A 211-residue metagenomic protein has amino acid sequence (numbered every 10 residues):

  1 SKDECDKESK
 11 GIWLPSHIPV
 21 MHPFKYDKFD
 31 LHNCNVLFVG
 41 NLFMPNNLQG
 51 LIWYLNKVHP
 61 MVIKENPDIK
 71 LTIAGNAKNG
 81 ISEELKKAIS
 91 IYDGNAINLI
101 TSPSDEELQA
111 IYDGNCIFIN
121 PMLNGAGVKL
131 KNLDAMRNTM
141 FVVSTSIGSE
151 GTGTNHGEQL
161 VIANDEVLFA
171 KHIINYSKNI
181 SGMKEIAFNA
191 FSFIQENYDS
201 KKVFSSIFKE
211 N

Functional and structural regions predicted by a protein language model:
E8-I91, N95-Q109, D113: Conserved catalytic-core segment of nucleotide-activated headgroup transferases in glycan assembly
Q109, L130-N138, G151-T152: Short alpha-helical segment that forms part of, or immediately flanks, the ligand-binding pocket in carbohydrate-active
A110-G127, N138-M140: Acidic donor-binding loop of glycosyltransferase active sites
L123-G125, F141-V142, S146-E150, V167: Flexible glycine-rich beta->alpha loop in the catalytic core of nucleotide-sugar glycosyltransferases
K131-D134, F141-T145, V161: Short hydrophobic beta-strand element within catalytic cores of glycosyltransferases and related nucleotide-activated
S146-I162: Short acidic/histidine- and often glycine-rich active-site loop of Leloir-type glycosyltransferases that engages
Q159-V167, N175-I180: Conserved acidic donor-binding segment of nucleotide-sugar-dependent glycosyltransferases
K178-E210: A charged, aromatic-enriched C-terminal amphipathic alpha-helix characteristic of glycosyltransferases across folds
